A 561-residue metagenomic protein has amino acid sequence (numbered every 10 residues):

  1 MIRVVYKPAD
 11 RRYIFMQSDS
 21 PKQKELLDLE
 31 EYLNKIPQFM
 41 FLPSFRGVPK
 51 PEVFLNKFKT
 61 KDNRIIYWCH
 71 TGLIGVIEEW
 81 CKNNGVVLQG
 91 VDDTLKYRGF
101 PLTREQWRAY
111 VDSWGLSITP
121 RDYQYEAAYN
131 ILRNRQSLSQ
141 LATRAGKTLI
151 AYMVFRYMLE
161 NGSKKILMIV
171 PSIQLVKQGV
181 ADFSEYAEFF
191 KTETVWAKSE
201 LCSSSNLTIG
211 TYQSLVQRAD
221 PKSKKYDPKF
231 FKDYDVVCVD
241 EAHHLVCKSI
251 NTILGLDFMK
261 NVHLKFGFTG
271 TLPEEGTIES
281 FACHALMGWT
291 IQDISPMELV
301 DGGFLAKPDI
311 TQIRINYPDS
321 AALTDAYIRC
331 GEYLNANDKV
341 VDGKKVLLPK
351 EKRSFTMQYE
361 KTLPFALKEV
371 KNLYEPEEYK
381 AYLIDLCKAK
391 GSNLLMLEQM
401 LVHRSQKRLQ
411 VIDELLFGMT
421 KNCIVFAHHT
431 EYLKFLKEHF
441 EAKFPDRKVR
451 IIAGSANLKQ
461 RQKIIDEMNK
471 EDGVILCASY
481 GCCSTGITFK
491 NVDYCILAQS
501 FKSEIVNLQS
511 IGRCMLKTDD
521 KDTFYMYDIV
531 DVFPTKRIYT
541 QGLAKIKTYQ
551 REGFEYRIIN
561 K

Functional and structural regions predicted by a protein language model:
T94-Q140: Conserved pre-motif I regulatory segment
N134-M158: Walker A/P-loop
I166, I173-K198, R447: Conserved helix-turn-beta segment of the N-terminal RecA-like "Helicase ATP-binding" lobe in SF1/SF2 helicases
E193-C202, I424-F426, K434-F435, R447-S484: Conserved helicase ATPase core of P-loop NTP-dependent helicases/translocases
H243-I310, Y549: Post-DEXD/H (motif II) to motif III coupling segment of the RecA-like Helicase ATP-binding lobe
L272, K502-M526: Conserved SF2 helicase motif VI
I278-T420: Interdomain helical connector at the RecA1-RecA2 junction of SF1/SF2 helicase-like NTPases
A478, T485-S500, Q509, T523-D528: A short beta-strand element within the Helicase C-terminal
